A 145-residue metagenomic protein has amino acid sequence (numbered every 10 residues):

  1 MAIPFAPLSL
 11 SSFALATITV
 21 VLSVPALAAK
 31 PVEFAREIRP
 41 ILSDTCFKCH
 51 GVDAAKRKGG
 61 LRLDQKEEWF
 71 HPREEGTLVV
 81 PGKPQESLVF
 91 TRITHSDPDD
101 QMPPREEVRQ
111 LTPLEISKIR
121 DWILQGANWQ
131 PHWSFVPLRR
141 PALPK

Functional and structural regions predicted by a protein language model:
M1-S12, R92: Low-complexity proline/serine/threonine-rich segments in eukaryotic and viral proteins
P7-P25: Bacterial N-terminal signal peptides
P25-K145: Aromatic- and Gly/Pro-enriched helix-to-coil junctions and flexible linker segments
